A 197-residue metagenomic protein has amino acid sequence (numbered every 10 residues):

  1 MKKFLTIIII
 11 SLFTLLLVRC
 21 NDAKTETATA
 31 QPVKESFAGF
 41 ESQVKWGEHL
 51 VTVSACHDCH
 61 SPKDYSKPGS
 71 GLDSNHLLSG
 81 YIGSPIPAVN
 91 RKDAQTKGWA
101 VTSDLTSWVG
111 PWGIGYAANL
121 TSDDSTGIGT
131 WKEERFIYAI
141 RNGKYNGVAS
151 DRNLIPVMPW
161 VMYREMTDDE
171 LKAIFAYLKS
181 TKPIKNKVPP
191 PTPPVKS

Functional and structural regions predicted by a protein language model:
M1-F4: Positively charged n-region of N-terminal signal peptides that target proteins for export
T6-T14: Hydrophobic helical h-region of N-terminal Sec-dependent signal peptides in bacterial secretory/periplasmic proteins
L16-R19: C-terminal motif of bacterial Sec signal peptides marking the signal peptidase cleavage site
N21-A23: Bacterial signal peptide processing site
A28-T52, D64-S70, I86, D93: Electrostatic cytochrome c docking/interface patches
G47, V53-K63, F136, I174 (+1 more regions): The canonical Cys-X-X-Cys-His
Y65-Y138, L154-T167, K196-S197: Gly/Gly-Pro-rich "capping" loops immediately C-terminal to redox-active cysteine motifs in periplasmic/lumenal
T130-N146, W160-P189: C-terminal capping alpha-helices of c-type cytochrome domains
